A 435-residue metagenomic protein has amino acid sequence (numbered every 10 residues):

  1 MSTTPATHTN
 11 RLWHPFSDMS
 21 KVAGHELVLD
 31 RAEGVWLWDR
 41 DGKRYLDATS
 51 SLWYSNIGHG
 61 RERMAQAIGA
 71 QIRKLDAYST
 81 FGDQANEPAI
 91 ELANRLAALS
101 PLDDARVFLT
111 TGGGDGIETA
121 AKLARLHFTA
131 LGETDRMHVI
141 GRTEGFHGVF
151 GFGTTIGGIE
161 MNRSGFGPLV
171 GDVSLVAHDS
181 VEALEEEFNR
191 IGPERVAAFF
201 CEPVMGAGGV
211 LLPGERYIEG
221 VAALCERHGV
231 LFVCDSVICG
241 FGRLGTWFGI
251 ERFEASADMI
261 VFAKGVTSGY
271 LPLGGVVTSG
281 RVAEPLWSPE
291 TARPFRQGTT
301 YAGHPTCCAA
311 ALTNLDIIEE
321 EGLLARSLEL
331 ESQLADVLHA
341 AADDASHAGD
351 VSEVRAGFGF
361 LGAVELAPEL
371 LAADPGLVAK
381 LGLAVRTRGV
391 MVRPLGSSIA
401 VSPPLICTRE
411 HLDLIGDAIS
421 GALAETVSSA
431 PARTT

Functional and structural regions predicted by a protein language model:
S2-T435: Conserved N-terminal phosphate-binding loop of PLP-dependent enzymes in the Aspartate aminotransferase
